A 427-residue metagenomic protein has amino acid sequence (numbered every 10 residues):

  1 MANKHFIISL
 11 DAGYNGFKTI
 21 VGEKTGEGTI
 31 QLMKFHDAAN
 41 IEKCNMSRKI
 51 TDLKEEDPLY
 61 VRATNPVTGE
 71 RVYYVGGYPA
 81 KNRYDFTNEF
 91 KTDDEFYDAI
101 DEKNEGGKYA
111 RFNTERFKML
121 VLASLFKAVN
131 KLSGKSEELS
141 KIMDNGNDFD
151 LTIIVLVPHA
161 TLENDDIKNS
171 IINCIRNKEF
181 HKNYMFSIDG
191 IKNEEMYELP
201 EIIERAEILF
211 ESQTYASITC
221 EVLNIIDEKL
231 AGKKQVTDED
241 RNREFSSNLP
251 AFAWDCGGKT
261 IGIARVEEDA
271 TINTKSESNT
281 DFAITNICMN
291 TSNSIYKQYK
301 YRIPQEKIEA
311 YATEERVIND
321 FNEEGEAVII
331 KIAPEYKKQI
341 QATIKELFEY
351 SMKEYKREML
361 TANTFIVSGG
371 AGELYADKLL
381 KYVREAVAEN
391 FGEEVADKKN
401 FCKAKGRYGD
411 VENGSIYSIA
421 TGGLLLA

Functional and structural regions predicted by a protein language model:
M1-A251, I344-F365, G372-A427: Nucleotide/phosphate-binding catalytic cleft detector across ATP-hydrolyzing and phosphate-transferring enzymes
F17-V21, I261-V266: Short beta-strand scaffold segments in enzyme catalytic cores
M46, T214-I218, I226, A264-E309: Glycine-rich phosphate-binding loop plus the immediately following alpha-helix
A110-L122, F126, E277, N293-Y301 (+1 more regions): Adenine-nucleotide phosphate-binding core of ATP-dependent small-molecule kinases
I153, R265-A270, G325, I329: A generic structural signal for ordered alpha-helices
N248-A251, C256, I263-E267: PRPP/pyrophosphate-binding module of the type I phosphoribosyltransferase fold
D255-G257, T285, G414-Y417: Conserved structured core elements
